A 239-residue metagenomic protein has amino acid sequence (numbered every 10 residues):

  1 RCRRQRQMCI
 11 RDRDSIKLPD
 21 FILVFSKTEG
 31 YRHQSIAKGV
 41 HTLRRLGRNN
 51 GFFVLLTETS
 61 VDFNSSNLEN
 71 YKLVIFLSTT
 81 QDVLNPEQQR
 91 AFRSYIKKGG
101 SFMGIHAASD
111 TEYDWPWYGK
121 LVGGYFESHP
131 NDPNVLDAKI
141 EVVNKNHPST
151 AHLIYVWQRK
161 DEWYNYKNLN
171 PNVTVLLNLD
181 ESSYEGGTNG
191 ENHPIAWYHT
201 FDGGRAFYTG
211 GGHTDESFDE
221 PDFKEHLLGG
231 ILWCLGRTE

Functional and structural regions predicted by a protein language model:
R1-I10: Single conserved hydrophobic/aromatic residue that forms the stacking wall/gate of nucleotide- or nucleobase-binding
L18, G39-L43, N67, Q88-F92 (+4 more regions): Stable alpha-helical elements in mature extracytoplasmic
V24, Y31-T111: Helical hinge/lid and interdomain linker segments adjacent to catalytic or ligand-binding clefts that mediate domain
K27, F76-T79, G212, L235: Cell-envelope and extracellular/periplasmic
E29-S35, L56, S183-G187, E216-E220: Short, solvent-exposed loop/turn elements at domain surfaces
D82-H152: A glycine-rich, often tryptophan-bearing local segment used as a flexible ligand/cofactor-contacting loop or short
N131-G203: Catalytic beta-strand/loop cores that center a nucleophilic Ser/Cys/Thr and support acyl-enzyme chemistry
